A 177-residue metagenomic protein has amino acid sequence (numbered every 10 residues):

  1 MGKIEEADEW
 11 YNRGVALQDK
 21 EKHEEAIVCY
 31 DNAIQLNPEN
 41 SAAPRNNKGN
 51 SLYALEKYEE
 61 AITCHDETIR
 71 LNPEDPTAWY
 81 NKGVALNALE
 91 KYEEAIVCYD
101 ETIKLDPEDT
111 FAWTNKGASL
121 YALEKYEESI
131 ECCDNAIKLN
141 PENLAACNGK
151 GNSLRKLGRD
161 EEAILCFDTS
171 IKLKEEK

Functional and structural regions predicted by a protein language model:
M1-L36: N-terminal segments that cap or nucleate solenoid repeat domains
I4, P38-E39, P73, P107 (+2 more regions): Short coil turns that delineate tetratricopeptide repeat
D8-D19, A42-A54, T77-A88, F111-A122 (+1 more regions): Conserved alpha-helical positions within TPR/SEL1-like repeat arrays
A33, E67-T68, E101-T102, N135-A136 (+1 more regions): Canonical positions in the second alpha-helix
N152-E176: TPR/TPR-like (Sel1-like) alpha-helical repeat modules
